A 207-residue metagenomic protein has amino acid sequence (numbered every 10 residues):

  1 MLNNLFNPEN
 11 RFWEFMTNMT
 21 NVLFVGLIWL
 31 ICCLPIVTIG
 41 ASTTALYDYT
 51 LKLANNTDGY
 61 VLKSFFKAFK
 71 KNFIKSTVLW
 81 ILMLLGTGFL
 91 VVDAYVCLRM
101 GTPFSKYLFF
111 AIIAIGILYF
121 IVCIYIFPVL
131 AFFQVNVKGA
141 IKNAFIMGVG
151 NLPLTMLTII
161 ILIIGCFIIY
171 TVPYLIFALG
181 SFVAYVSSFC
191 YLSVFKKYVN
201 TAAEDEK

Functional and structural regions predicted by a protein language model:
M1-I112, Y119-K207: Helix-coil boundary and N-terminal low-complexity module in membrane systems
